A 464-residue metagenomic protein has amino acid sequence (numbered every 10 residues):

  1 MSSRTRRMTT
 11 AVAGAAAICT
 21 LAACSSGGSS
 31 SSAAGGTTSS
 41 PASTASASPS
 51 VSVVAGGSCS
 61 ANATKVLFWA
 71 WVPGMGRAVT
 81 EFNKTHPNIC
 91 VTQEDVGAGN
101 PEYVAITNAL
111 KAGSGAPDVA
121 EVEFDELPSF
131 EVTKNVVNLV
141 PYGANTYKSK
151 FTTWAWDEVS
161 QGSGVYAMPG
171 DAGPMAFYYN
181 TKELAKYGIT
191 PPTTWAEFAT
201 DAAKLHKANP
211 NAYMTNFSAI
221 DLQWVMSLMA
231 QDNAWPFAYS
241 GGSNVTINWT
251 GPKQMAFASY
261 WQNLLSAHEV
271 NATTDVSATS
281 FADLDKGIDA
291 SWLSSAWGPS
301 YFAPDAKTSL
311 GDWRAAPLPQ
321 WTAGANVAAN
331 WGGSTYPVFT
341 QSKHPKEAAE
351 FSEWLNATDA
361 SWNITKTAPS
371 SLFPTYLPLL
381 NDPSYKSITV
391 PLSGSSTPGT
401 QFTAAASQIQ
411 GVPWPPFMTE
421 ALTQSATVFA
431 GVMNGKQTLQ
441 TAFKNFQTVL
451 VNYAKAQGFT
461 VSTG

Functional and structural regions predicted by a protein language model:
T37, A42-S43, A185, A404-G464: Conserved C-terminal helix/tail region of periplasmic/extracytoplasmic solute-binding proteins
V51-V53, F124-M175, S227-M229, R314-A316 (+1 more regions): Hinge/lid segment of periplasmic solute-binding proteins
S60, W297-S309, T322-Q424, Q457-T463: C-terminal lobe and pocket-closing loops of periplasmic/extracytoplasmic Venus-flytrap solute-binding proteins
E81-F151, A185-T193, F281-D283, G287-S291 (+2 more regions): Extracytoplasmic "Venus flytrap"/periplasmic binding protein-like
N108, A116-D118, Y147-E183, Y213 (+2 more regions): A structural signal for short loop-to-beta-strand junctions that line the ligand-binding cleft of periplasmic/secreted
V140-F151, M214-T215, A219, W235-A256 (+4 more regions): Short, solvent-exposed loop/beta-turn-alpha elements that line the ligand-binding surface or hinge of extracytoplasmic
G164-G170, M175, A199-I247, D289-S291: Extracytoplasmic/periplasmic solute-binding protein
A202, N244-T274, L318: Glycine-centered hinge/linker elements that transmit conformational signals in sensory and ligand-binding systems
